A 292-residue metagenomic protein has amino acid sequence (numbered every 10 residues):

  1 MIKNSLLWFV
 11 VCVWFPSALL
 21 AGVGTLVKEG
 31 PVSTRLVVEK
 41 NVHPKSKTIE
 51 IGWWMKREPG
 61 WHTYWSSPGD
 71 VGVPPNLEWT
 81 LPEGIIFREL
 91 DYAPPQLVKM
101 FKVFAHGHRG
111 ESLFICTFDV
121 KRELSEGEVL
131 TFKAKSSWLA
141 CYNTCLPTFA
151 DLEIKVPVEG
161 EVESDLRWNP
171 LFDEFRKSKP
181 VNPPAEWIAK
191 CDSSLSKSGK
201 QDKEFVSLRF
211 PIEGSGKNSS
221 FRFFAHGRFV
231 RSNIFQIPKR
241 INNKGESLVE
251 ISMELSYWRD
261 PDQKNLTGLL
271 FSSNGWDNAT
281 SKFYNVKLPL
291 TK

Functional and structural regions predicted by a protein language model:
M1-K3: N-terminal secretory signal peptides that target proteins for export/translocation
S5-A18: Bacterial N-terminal signal peptides
L20-K292: Extracellular/lumen-exposed scaffold segments
